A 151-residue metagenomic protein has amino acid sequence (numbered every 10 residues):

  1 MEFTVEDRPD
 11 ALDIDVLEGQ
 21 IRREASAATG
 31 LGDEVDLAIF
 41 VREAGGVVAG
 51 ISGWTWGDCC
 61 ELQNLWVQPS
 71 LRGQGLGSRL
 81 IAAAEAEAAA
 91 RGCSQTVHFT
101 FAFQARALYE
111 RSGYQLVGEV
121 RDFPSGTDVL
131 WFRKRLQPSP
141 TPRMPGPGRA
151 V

Functional and structural regions predicted by a protein language model:
M1-P9, Q137-V151: Conserved N-terminal entry element of GNAT/NAT acetyltransferase domains
F3-Q63, Q68, F103, D122 (+1 more regions): Acetyl-CoA-dependent GNAT
L17, Y109, Y114: Conserved active-site tyrosine of GNAT-family acetyltransferases
W54, C59, G73, R106 (+2 more regions): A short, glycine- and basic residue-enriched loop/turn that sits immediately adjacent to a domain's principal
L62, A84-A88, A105: Short hydrophobic clusters on alpha-helical segments that form packing/core surfaces in small helical domains
G73-A86, R111: Conserved acetyl-CoA-binding loop-helix of GNAT-fold acetyltransferases
A88-A102: Conserved GNAT acetyl-CoA-binding A-motif
V97-F99, Q115-W131: Conserved catalytic-core motifs of GNAT/GCN5-like acyltransferases
